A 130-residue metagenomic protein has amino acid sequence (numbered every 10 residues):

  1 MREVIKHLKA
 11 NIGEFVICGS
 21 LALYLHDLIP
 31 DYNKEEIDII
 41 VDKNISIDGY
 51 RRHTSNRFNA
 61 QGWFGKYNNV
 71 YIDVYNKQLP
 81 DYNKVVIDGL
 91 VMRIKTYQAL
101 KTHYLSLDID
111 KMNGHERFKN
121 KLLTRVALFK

Functional and structural regions predicted by a protein language model:
M1-K130: Compositionally biased terminal segments of proteins
